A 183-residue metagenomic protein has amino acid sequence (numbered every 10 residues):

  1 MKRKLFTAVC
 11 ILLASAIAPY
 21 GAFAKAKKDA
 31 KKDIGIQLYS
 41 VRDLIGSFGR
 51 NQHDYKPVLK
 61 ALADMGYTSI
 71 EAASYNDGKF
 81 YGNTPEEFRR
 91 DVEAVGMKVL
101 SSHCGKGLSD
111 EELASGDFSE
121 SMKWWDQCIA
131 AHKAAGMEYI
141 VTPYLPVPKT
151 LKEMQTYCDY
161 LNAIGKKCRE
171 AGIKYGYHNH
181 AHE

Functional and structural regions predicted by a protein language model:
M1-K28: Bacterial Sec-dependent N-terminal signal peptides
K2, F23-E138, I173: N-terminal pre-domain/capping segments
Y55, M154-Y157, Y175: Hydrophobic, well-ordered secondary-structure segments that either form specific early membrane-associated helices used
S69-I70, K166-E183: Acidic/histidine-rich catalytic cores of soluble enzymes
A114-G116, Y144-E153, N179-E183: Surface-exposed cleft-lining segments at the edges of enzyme active sites
G136-P146: A short small-residue
V147-C168: Active-site cleft segment of glycoside hydrolase catalytic domains centered on the general acid/base Glu
